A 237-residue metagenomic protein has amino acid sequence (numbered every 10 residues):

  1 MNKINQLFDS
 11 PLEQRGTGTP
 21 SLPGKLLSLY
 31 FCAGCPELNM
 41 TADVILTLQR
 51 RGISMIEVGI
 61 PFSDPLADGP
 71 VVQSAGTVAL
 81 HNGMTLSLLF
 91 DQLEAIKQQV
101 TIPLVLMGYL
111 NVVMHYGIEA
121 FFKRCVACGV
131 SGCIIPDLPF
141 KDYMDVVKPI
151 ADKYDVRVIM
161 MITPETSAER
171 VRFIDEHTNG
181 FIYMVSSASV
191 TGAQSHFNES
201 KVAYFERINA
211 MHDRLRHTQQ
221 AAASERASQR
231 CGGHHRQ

Functional and structural regions predicted by a protein language model:
M1-S28, Q92-Q98: N-terminal amphipathic alpha-helix/helix-capping segment at the start of soluble metabolic enzymes
N2-S10, L38, S63-V72, M84-E94 (+5 more regions): Active-site-adjacent beta->alpha loops and helix N-cap segments on the catalytic face of soluble alpha/beta enzymes
L22-S28, Q99-Y109, A151-M161, I208-R216: Short beta-strand/loop segments at the ligand-binding rim of alpha/beta enzyme cores
C32, E37, M107-M114, P139-F140 (+2 more regions): Glycine-rich beta-to-alpha transition loops that act as phosphate-gripper elements at the mouths of alpha/beta enzyme
L38-L48, T166-E176, D213, H217-G233: Catalytic cores of alpha/beta
Q49, M55, I60-F62, V71-L138: Active-site beta->alpha loop and helix N-cap motifs at the rims of alpha/beta catalytic domains
I53-P65, V130-I134, P139-D142, I182-A193 (+2 more regions): Glycine-rich phosphate-binding active-site loops on the catalytic face of alpha/beta enzymes
H81-M84, G129-Y143, R157-T166, V185: Catalytic beta/alpha-barrel core
